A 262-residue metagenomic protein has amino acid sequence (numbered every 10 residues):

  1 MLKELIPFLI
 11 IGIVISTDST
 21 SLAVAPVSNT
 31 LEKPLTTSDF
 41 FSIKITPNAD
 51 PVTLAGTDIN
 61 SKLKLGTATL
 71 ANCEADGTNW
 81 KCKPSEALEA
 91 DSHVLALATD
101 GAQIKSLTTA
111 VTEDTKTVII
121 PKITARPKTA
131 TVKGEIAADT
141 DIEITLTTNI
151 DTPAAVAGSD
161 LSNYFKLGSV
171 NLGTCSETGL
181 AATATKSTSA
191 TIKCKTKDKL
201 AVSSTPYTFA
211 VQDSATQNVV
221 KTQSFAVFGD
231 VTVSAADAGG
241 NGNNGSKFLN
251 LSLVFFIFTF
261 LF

Functional and structural regions predicted by a protein language model:
I10-A25, L261-F262: N-terminal signal peptide
L22-P34, T124-G134: Short, solvent-exposed loop/edge segments of extracellular or virion-exposed proteins
T37-G56, A138-G158: A short glycine/threonine-centered beta-strand motif
D50-C73, D151-E177: Short, surface-exposed alpha-helix to beta-strand junction/turn motifs within ectodomains of secreted and cell-envelope
E74-K83, A182-K195: Aromatic sugar-binding surface patches on proteins that engage polysaccharides or sugar-phosphate polymers
S85-V94, K197-S204: Surface-exposed, short loops/turns at beta-strand junctions within beta-sandwich domains
Q103-T124, Q217-A238: Terminal edge beta-strands and adjacent linker/stalk segments of extracellular immunoglobulin-superfamily beta-sandwich
N244-F262: Cleavable C-terminal sorting propeptides in eukaryotic secreted/cell-surface proteins
